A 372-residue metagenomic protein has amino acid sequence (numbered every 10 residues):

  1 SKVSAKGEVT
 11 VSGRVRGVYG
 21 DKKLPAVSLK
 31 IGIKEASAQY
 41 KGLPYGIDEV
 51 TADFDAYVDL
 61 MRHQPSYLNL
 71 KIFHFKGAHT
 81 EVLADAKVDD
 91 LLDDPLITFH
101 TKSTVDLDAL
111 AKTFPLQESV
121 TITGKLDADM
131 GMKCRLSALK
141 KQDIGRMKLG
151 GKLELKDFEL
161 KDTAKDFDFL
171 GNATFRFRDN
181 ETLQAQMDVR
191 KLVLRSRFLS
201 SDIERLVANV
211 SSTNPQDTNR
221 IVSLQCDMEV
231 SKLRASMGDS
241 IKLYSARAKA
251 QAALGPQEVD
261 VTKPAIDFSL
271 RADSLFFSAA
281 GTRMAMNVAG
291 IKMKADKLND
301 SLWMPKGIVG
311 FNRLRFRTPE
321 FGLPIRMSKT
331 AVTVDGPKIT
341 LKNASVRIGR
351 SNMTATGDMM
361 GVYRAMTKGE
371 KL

Functional and structural regions predicted by a protein language model:
S1-K2, T367-L372: Short, intrinsically disordered, charge-balanced linker/junction segments flanking boundaries in proteins
S4-G20, L29-D93, K102-K112, K125-S137 (+4 more regions): Hydrophobic lipid-interacting interfaces of membrane-associated proteins
K23, K140-Q142, R220, A365-G369: Short glycine/proline/serine/threonine-rich loop/turn segments at secondary-structure transition edges
S66, P95-I97, E370: Residue-level signal for beta-strand positions within conserved beta-sheet cores that form or flank
L96-T98, R146, I221: A short, ordered amphipathic alpha-helix with a cationic face
P115-Q117: Short, recurring structural edge motifs at helix starts
